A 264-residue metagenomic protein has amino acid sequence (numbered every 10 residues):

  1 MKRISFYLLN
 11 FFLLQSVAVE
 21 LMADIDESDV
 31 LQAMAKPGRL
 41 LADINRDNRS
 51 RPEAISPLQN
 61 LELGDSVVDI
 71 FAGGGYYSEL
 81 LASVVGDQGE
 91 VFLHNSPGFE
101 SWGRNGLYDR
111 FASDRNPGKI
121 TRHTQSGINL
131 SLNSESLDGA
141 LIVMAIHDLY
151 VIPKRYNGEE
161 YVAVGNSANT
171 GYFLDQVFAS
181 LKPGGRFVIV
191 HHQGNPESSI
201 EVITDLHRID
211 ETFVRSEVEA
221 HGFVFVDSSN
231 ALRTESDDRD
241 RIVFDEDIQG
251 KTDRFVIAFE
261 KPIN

Functional and structural regions predicted by a protein language model:
V30-E62: Class I SAM-dependent methyltransferase Rossmann-like catalytic core, especially the SAM/SAH-binding loop
G64, D87-Q88, L181-F187: Short glycine-dipeptide loop
G64-G73: Conserved class I S-adenosyl-L-methionine
G75-E79: Glycine-rich SAM-binding Motif I of class I
A82-S83, Y156-P183: A short glycine-rich, Lys/Arg-flanked "PGG" loop and its adjoining helix->strand segment in the class I
G103-L130: S-adenosyl-L-methionine
S131-A140, M144: A short acidic, Gly/Pro-enriched loop at the edge of an enzyme's catalytic core that lines a small-molecule cofactor
H221, D238-N264: Core SAM-dependent methyltransferase catalytic element
